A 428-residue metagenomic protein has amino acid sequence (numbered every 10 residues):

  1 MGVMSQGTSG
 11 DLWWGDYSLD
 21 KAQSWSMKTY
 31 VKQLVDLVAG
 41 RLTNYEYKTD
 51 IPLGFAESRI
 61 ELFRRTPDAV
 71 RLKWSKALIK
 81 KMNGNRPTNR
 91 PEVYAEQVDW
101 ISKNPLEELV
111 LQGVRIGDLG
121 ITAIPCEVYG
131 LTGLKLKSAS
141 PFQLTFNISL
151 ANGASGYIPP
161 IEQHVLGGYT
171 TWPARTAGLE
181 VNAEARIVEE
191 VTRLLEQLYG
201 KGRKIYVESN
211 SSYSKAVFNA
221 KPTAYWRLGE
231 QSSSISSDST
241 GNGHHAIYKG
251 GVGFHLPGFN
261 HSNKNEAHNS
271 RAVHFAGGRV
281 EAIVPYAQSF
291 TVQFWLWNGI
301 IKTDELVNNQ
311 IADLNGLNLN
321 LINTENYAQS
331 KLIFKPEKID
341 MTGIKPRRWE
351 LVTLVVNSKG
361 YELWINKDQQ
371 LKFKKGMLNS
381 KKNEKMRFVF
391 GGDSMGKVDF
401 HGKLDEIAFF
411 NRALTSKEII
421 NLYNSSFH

Functional and structural regions predicted by a protein language model:
M1-Y213: Non-catalytic substrate/cofactor recognition surfaces at enzyme active-site rims
V114-R115, P141, A216-K221, N265-A267 (+4 more regions): Extracellular/periplasmic catalytic domains that process cell-envelope and extracellular macromolecules
V207-G278, N309, N315, K374 (+2 more regions): Extracytoplasmic low-complexity segments
A224-S232, A267, F290-I300, L351 (+1 more regions): Extracellular, beta-strand-rich glycan-interacting domains
I247-G277, V292-K302, G316-L378, S394: Extracellular glycan-interaction surfaces
R279, G360-E362, K403, A413: Structural motif
I301-Q310: Beta-strand acidic-aromatic groove motif in beta-rich domains, primarily in extracellular
F373, N383-D405: Extracellular glycan-interaction patches encoded by glycine-rich segments
